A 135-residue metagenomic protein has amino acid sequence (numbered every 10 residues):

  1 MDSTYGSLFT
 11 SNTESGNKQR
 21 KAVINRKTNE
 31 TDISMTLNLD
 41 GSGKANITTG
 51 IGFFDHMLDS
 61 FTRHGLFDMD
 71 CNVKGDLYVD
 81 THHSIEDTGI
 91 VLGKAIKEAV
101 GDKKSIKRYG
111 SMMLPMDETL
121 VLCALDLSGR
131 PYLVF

Functional and structural regions predicted by a protein language model:
D2-F135: Structural preference for solvent-exposed beta-strand-turn elements and adjacent flexible terminal/loop segments within
